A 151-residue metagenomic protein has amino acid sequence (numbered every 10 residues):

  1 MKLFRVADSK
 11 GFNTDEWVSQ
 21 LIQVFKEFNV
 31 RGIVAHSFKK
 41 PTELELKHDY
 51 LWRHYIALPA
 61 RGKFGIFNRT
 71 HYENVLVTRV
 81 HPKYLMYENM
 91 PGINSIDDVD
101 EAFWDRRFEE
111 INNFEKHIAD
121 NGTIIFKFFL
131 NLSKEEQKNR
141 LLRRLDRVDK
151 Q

Functional and structural regions predicted by a protein language model:
M1-Q151: Glycine-rich phosphate-binding loop of ATP-dependent small-molecule kinases
